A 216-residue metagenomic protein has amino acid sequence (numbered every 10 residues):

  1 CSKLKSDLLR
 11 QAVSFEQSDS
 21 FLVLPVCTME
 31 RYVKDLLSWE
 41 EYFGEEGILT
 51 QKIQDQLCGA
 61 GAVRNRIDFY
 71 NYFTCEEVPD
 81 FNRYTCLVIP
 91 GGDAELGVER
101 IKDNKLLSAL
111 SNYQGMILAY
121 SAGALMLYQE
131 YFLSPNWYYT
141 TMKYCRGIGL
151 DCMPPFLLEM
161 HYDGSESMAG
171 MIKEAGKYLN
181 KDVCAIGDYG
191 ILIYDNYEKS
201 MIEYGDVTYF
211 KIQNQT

Functional and structural regions predicted by a protein language model:
C1-D19, V23-Q51, L133-T216: C-terminal and late-domain segments of enzyme folds
S18, R83-T85, Y113-Q114, P154: Short, well-ordered alpha-helix to beta-strand connector turns
L22, C86-P90, L118-A119, L157-E159: Structural motif
M29, G92-A94, G123: Short glycine-rich anion-binding loops that position phosphate/pyrophosphate groups of nucleotides and phosphorylated
Q51-R64: Short helix-loop-beta junction
A62-P79: A short, well-structured beta->alpha microelement
I89-P90, S111-E130: Catalytic nucleophile loop
A94-D103: Glycine/threonine-rich flexible loop motifs
